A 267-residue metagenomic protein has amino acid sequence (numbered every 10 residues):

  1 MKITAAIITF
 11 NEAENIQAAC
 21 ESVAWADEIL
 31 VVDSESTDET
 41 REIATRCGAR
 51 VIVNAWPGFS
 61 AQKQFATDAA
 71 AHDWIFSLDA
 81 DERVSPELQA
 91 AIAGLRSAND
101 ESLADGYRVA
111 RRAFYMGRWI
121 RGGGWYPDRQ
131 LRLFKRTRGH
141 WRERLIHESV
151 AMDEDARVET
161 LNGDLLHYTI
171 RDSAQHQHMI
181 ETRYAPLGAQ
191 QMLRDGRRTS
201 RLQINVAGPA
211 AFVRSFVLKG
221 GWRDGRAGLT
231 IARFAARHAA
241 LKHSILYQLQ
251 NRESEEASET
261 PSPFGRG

Functional and structural regions predicted by a protein language model:
K2-T4: Cell-envelope/extracellular polymer assembly enzymes that use nucleotide-activated donors
I7-E28: Short, well-formed alpha-helical segments that are part of the catalytic scaffolds of diverse glycosyltransferases
N15-Q17, D38-C47, E87-L88: Acidic helix N-cap motif at the loop->helix transition within catalytic regions of sugar-transfer enzymes
S22, D33-I43, D79: A conserved acidic beta->alpha catalytic loop
S34, N54, H72, D79-E82 (+2 more regions): Short acidic donor-binding/metal-coordinating loop in glycosyltransferase active sites
N54-A70: Glycine-rich, basic loop-to-helix element that forms the pyrophosphate-binding segment of sugar-nucleotide handling
Q64-T67, W74, S85-S254: Catalytic-site signature of metal-activated, phosphate-bearing donor transferases, centered on the GT-A/GT-A-like
G265-G267: Glycine-biased, low-complexity coil/linker segments
